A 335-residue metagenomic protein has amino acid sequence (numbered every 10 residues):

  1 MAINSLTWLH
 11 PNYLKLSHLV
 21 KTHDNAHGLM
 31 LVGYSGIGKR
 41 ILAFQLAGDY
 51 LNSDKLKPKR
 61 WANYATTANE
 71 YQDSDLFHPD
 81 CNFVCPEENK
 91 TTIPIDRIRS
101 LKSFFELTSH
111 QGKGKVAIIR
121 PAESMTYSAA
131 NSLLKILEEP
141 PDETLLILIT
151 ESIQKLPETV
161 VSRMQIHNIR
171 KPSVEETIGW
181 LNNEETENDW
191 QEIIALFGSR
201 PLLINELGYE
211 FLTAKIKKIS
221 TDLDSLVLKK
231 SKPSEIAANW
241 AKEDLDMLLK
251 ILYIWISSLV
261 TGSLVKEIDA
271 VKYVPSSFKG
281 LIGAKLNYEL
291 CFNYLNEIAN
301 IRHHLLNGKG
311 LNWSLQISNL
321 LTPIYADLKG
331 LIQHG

Functional and structural regions predicted by a protein language model:
M1-D49, S53-Q72, D142-T144, E151-G335: Charged, glycine-rich active-site and insertion segments that engage polyanionic ligands
L14-V20, Y71-Q72, P94-V116, S124 (+1 more regions): Conserved alpha-helical scaffold flanking the Walker A/P-loop in AAA+ ATPase domains
L31, I119, L133-L134, T150: Hydrophobic residues in beta-strands of the RecA-like P-loop NTPase core, especially within AAA+ ATPase
V32, F83-E88: A short hydrophobic beta-strand->loop->alpha-helix junction that borders the nucleotide-binding pocket of P-loop NTPases
E88-I95, A122, I166: Flexible beta-alpha connector loops of hexameric P-loop NTPases
E106, N131-L148: Conserved catalytic/switch belt of AAA+ P-loop NTPases
S124, E139, K155: Residues immediately C-terminal
T126-S128, E158: Conserved D-loop-proximal element of ABC-family nucleotide-binding domains
